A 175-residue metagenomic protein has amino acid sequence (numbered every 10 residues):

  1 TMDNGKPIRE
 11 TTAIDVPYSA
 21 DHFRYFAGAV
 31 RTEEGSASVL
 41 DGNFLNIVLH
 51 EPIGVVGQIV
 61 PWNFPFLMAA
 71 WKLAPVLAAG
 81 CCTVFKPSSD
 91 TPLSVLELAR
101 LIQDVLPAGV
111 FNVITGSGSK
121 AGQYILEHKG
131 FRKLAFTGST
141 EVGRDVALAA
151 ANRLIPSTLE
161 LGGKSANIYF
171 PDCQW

Functional and structural regions predicted by a protein language model:
T1-K6: N-terminal alpha-helical segment of soluble enzymes
I8-E33: Long amphipathic alpha-helix in the N-terminal Rossmann-like dinucleotide-binding domain of NAD(P)-dependent
H22-R24, E34-W175: Rossmann-like NAD(P) dinucleotide-binding subdomain of oxidoreductase/dehydrogenase enzymes
